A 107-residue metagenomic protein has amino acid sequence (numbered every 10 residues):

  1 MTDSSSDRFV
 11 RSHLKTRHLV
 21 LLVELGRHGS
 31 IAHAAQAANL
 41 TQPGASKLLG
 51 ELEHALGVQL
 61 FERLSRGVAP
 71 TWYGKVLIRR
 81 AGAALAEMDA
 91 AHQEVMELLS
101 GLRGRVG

Functional and structural regions predicted by a protein language model:
M1-D7: Linker/hinge segments immediately adjacent to helix-turn-helix/homeobox DNA-binding domains
R8-H28, S46, K75, G82-L85: Short alpha-helical elements of helix-turn-helix
V23-T41: Short helix-boundary/capping micro-motifs
Q36-A37, H54, K75: Alpha-helical residues within the helix-turn-helix
T41-G44, L48-E51: Residues within the DNA-recognition helix of helix-turn-helix
E53-P70: A short LG(V/I)-centered, amphipathic sequence patch enriched for acidic residue(s) preceding the LG motif
Y73-A90, E94, L98: Short, solvent-exposed amphipathic helices
M96-G107: Interdomain hinge and pocket-entrance segments immediately C-terminal to HTH DNA-binding domains
